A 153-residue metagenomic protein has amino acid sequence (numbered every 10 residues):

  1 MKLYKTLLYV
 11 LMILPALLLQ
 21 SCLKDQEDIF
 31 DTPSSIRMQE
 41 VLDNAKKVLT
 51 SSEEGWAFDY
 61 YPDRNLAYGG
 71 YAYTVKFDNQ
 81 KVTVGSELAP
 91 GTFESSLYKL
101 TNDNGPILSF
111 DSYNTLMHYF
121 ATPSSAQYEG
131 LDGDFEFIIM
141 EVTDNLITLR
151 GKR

Functional and structural regions predicted by a protein language model:
M1, Q26, L108-Y113: Aromatic-residue detector
M1-V10: Bacterial N-terminal signal peptides that target proteins for export
L18-S21: C-terminal motif of bacterial Sec signal peptides marking the signal peptidase cleavage site
L23-I107: Acidic/polar, low-complexity intrinsically disordered N-terminal segments immediately downstream of a Sec signal
D111-R153: Beta-sheet ligand-binding and adhesion/scaffold domains
